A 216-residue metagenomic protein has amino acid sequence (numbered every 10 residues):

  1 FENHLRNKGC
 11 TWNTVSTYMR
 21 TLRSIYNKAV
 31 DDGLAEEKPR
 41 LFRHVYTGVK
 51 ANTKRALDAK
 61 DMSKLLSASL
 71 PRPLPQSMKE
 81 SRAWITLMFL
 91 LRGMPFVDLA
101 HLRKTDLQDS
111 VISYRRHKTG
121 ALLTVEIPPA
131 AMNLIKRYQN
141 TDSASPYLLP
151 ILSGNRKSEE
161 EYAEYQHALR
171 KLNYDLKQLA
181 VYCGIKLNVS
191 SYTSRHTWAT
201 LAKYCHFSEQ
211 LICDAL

Functional and structural regions predicted by a protein language model:
N7, P71-T86: Conserved catalytic core of the tyrosine transesterase superfamily
N7-R40: N-terminal DNA-binding recognition helix of tyrosine site-specific recombinases/integrases
R23-S24, R82-P95, T200-L201: Short pre-functional
N27-E36, M88-D109, Q210: Short, charged phosphate-coordinating catalytic segments
A35-S69, S153-Y162: Flexible interdomain linker/hinge and immediately adjacent N-terminus of the catalytic tyrosine-recombinase domain
R43-H44, H101-R137: Conserved tyrosine-mediated DNA breakage-rejoining catalytic core shared by Y-recombinases
M62, P128-K186: Active-site/catalytic core of tyrosine-dependent DNA strand-transfer enzymes
P71-Q76, A144, N173-D214: Short, basic (Lys/Arg/His-rich) helix/loop patches that form interaction surfaces in the mid-to-C-terminal regions
